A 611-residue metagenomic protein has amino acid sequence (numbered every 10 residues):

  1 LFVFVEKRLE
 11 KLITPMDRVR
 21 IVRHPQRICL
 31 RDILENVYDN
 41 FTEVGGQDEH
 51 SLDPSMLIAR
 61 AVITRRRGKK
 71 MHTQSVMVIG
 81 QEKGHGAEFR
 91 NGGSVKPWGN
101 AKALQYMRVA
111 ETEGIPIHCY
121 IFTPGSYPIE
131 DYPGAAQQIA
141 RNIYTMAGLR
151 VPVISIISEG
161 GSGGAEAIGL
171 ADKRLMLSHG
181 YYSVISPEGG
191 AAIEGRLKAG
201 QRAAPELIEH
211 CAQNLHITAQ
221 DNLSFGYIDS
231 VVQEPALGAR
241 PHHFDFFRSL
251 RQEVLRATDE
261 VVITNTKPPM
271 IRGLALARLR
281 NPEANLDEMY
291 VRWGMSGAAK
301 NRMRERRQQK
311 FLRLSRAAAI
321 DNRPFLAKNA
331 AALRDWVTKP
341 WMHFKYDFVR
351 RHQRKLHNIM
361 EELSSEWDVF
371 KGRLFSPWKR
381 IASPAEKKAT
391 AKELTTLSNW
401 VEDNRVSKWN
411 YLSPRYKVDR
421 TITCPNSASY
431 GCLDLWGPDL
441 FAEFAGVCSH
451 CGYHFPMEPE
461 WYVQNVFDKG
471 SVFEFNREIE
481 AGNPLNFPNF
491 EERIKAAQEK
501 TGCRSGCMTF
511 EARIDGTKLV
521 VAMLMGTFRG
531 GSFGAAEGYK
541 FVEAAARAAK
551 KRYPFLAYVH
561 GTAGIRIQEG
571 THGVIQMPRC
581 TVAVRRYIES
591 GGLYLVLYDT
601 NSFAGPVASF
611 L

Functional and structural regions predicted by a protein language model:
L1-E43, I185, A192-L485: Amphipathic alpha-helical segments at domain termini/boundaries
T14, V78, F122, I168 (+6 more regions): Terminal peptide-recognition signature
P25-I28, W98, G169, I217 (+3 more regions): Charged, alpha-helix-enriched surfaces in structured cytosolic catalytic cores of large nucleotide-utilizing machines
I33-S55, A59-T64, G482-R504, M508-F510: Translation machinery proteins
S51-M56, E305, D599-F603: Glycine/charge-rich, flexible interdomain linkers and switch-proximal surface loops that mediate coupling
A59-A147, P152-G164, C507-I588, G592-L595 (+1 more regions): Cleft-lining beta-strand/loop regions that shape enzyme active-site pockets
I121-G273, T562-F610: Conserved catalytic cores of soluble enzyme domains, especially glycine-rich substrate-binding beta-alpha loops
F455-S532: Long, charge-rich boundary regions
